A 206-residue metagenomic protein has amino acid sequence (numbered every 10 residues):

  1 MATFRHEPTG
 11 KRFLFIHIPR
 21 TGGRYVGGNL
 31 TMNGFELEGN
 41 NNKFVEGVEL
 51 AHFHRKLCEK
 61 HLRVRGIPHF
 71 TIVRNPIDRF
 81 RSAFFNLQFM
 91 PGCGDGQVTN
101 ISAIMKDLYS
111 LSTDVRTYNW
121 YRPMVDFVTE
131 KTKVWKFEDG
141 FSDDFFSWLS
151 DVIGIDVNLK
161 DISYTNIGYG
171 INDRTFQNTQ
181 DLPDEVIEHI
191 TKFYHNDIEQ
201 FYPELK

Functional and structural regions predicted by a protein language model:
M1-K206: Membrane-interface amphipathic segments in extracytoplasmic regions
